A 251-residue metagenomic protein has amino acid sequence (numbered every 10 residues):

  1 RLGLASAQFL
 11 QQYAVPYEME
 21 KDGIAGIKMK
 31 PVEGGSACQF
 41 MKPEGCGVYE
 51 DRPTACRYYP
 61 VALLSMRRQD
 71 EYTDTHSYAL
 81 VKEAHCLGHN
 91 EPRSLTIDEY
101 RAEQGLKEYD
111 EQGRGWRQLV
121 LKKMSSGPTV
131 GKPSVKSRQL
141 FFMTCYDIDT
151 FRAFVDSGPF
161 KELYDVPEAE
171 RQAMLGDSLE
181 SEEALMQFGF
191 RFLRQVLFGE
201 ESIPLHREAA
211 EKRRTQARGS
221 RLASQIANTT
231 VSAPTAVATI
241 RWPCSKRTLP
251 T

Functional and structural regions predicted by a protein language model:
L4-A7, Q11-S36, F40-V237, R241-S245 (+1 more regions): Short loop/turn segments that flank or connect secondary-structure elements
